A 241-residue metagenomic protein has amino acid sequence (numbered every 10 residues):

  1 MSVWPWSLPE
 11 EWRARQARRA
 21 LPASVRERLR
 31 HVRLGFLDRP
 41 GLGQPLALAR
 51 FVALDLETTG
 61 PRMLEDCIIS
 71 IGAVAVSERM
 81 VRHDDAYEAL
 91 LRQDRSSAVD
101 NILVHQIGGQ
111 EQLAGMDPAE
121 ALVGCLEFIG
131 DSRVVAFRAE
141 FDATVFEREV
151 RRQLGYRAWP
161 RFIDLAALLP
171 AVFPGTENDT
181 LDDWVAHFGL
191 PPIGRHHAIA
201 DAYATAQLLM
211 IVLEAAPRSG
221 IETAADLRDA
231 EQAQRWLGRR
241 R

Functional and structural regions predicted by a protein language model:
S2-G41, L208-R241: Acidic two-metal-ion nuclease catalytic site recognized across multiple nuclease folds, prominently DnaQ/RNase D-T
R18, P22, E27-E147, R157-W159 (+2 more regions): Conserved non-catalytic scaffold segment of RNase H-like nuclease domains
L56-G60, A167, A204: Short, glycine/acidic-enriched loop or turn micro-motifs at the edges of active sites
S132-E140, T144-V150, T176, T180-R241: Acidic, Mg2+-coordinating catalytic module of metal-dependent nucleases/exonucleases that use a two-metal-ion mechanism
R151, G155: Short, surface-exposed basic-aromatic patches at helix termini and helix-loop junctions that form
I163-N178: Short alpha-helix plus adjacent loop in nuclease-associated cores
